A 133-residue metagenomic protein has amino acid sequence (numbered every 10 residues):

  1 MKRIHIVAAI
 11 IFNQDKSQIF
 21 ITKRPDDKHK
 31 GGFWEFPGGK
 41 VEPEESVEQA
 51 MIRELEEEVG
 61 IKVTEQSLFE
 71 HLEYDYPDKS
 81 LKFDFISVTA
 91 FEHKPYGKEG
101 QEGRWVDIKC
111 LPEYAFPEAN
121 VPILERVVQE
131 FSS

Functional and structural regions predicted by a protein language model:
M1-I19, K40: Conserved N-terminal beta-strand and adjoining loop/helix that marks the start of the Nudix/MutT-like hydrolase domain
I11-F12, I21, A90, W105: Conserved hydrophobic "DFG−1" position in protein kinase catalytic cores
Q18-E57: Conserved Nudix-box catalytic region and its N-terminal flanking loop in Nudix hydrolases and closely related
E58-E65: Short secondary-structure junctions
K62, L72-K94, R104: Active-site-adjacent beta-strand/loop module that shapes the phosphate/pyrophosphate-binding cleft
S67-H71: Conserved S-adenosyl-L-methionine
S87, Y96-V127: NUDIX/MutT-family hydrolases
V128-S133: Generic C-terminal helix-cap and adjacent flexible tail
